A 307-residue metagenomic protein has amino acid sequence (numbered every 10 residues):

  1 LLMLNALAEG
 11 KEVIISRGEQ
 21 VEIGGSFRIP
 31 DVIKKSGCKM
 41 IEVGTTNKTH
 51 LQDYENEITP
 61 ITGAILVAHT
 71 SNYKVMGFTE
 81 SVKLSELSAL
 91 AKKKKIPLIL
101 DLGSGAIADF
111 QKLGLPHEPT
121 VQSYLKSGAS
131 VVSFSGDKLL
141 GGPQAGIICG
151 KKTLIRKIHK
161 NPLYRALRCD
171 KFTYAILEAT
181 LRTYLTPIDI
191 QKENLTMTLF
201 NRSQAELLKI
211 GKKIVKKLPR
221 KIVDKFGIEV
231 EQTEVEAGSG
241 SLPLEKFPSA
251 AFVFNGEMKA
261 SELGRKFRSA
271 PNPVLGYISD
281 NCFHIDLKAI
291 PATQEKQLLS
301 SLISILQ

Functional and structural regions predicted by a protein language model:
L1-Y184: Conserved PLP-enzyme active-site core in the AAT-like
I15, T173-Y174, E178-G238: Conserved PLP-dependent catalytic core of the aminotransferase class-I/II
V21-I23, F27, L299-Q307: Long alpha-helical, hydrophobic tracts
L90-P97, P219-F226, Q307: Structural alpha-beta junctions
G103-S104, T153-H159, T186-T196, P243-P248 (+1 more regions): Short acidic (Asp/Glu) and glycine-rich catalytic loops that position anionic groups and cofactors
R165-A166, R268-L275, S304-Q307: A common structural junction motif
Y174, E178, E295-L299, I303: Short, amphipathic alpha-helical "lid/cap" segments that border enzyme active or binding sites
L208-T293, L298: Conserved C-terminal alpha-helix-loop-beta "cap" of PLP-dependent enzymes that closes/shapes the active-site mouth
